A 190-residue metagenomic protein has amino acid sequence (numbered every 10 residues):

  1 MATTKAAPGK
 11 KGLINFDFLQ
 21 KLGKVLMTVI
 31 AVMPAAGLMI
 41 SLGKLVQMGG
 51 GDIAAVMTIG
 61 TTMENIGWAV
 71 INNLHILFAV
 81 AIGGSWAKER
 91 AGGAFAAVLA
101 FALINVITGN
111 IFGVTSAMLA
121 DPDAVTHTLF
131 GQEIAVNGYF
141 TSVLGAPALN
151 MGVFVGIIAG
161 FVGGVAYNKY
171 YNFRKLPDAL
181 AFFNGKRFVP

Functional and structural regions predicted by a protein language model:
M1-F18: Short, Lys/Arg-rich, polar N-terminal cytosolic tail immediately upstream of the first transmembrane signal-anchor
F16-N184: Early transmembrane hairpin of solute transport permeases
G185-P190: Core mid-bundle transmembrane helix pairs that form the ion/substrate translocation pathway in diverse multi-pass
